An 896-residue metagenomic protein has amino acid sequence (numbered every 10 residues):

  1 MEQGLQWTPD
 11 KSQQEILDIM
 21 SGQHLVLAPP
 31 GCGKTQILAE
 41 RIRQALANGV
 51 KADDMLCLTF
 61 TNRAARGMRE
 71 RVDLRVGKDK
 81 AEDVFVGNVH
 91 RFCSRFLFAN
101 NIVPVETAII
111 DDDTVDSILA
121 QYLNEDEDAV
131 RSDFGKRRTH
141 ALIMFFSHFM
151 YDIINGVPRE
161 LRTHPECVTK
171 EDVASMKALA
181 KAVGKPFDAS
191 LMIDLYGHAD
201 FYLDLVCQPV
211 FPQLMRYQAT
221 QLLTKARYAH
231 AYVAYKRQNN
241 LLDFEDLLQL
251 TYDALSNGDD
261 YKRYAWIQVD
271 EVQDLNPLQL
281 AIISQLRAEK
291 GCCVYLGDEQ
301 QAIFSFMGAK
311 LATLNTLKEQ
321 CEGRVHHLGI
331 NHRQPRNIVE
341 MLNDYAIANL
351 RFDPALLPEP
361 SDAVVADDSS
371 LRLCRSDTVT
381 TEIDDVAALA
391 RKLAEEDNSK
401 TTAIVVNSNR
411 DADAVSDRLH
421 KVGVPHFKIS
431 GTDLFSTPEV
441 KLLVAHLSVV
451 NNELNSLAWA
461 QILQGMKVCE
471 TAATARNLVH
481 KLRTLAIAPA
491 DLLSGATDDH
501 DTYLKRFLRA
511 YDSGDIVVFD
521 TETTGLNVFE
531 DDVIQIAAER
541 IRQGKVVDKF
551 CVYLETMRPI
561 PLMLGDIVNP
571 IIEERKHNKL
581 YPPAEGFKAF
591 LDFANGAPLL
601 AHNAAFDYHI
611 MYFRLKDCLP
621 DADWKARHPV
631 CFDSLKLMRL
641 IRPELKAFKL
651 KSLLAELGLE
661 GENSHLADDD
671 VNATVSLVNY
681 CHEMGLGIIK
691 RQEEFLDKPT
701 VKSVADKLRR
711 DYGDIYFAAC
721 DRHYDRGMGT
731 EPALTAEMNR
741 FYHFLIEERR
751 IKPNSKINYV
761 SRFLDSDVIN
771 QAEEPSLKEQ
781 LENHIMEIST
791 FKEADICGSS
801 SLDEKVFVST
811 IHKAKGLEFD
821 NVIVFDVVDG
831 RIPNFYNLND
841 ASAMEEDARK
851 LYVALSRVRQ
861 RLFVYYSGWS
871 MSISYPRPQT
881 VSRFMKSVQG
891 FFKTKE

Functional and structural regions predicted by a protein language model:
M1-E106, R263, N343, A814 (+2 more regions): P-loop NTPase Walker
Q6-L27, F85, V115, V210 (+5 more regions): Conserved helicase NTPase motor core
L25-L38, G323-R324, N331-V424, K576 (+3 more regions): Helicase P-loop NTPase motor core
A52-S175, N315, V630, S652-A655: Conserved P-loop NTPase-based nucleic-acid remodeling module centered on helicase motor cores
L222-K225, E453-V517, G525, A537-R542 (+1 more regions): Accessory C-terminal helicase-associated subdomains
Q320, E396-R506, A655-L659, V671-V675 (+2 more regions): ATPase/helicase motor core of nucleic-acid motors
G514-L619, D623-K625, E644-A647, L653-L659 (+1 more regions): Conserved non-catalytic scaffold segment of RNase H-like nuclease domains
Y680, S800-K805, V828-E896: C-terminal accessory regions
